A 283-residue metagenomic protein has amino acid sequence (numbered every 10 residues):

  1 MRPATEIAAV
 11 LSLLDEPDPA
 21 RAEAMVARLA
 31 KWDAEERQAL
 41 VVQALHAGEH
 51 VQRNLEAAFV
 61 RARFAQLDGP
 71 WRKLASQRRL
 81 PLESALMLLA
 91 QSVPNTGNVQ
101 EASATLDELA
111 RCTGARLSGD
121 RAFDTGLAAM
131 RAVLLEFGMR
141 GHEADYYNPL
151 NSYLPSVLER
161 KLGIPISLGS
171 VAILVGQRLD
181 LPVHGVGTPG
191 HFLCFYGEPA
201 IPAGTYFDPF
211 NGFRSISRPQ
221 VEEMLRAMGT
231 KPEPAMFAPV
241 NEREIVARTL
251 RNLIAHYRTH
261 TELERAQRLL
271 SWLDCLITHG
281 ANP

Functional and structural regions predicted by a protein language model:
M1-P283: A structural boundary/capping signal
